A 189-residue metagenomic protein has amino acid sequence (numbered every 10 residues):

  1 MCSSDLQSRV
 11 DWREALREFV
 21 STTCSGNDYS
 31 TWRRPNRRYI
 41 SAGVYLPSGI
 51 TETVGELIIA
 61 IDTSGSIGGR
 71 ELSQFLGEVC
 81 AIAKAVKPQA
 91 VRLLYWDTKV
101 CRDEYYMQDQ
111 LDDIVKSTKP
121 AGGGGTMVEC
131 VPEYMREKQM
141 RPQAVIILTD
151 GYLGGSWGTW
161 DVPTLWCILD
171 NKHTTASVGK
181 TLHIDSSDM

Functional and structural regions predicted by a protein language model:
M1-S3: Short, small-residue-biased leader/transition segments that mark boundaries at the very start of proteins
S8-R13: Extended, H/D-rich, highly charged conserved domains that either
L16: N-terminal basic, Ser/Thr-rich segments that initiate or prime the first beta/alpha elements at protein or domain
C24, E52-Q108, C130-T149, L153 (+1 more regions): Von Willebrand factor
Y29-G43, G49: Active-site-proximal or metal-binding-adjacent scaffold patches in catalytic folds
D103-V128, L182-M189: Acidic, Ser/Thr-rich peripheral helices and adjacent loops at domain boundaries
Y152-M189: VWA/integrin I-like adhesion module and closely mimicked acidic/polar interface patches used
